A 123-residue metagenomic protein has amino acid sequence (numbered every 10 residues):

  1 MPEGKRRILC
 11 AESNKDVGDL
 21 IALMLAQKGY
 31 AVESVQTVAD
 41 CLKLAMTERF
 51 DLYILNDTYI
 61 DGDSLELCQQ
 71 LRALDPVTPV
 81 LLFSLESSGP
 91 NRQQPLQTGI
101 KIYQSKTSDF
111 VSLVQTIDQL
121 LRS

Functional and structural regions predicted by a protein language model:
M1-K15, A22, D109-S123: Non-catalytic signal-transmission and effector/linker regions of two-component phosphorelay proteins
K15-E33: Two-component/phosphorelay signaling modules centered on CheY-like receiver
S34-L52: Acidic, metal-coordinating helix/loop segments flanking the phosphotransfer/catalytic sites of two-component signaling
M46-E48, Q70-V77, T98: Conserved phosphotransfer cores of two-component systems
L55-L71: Conserved phosphotransfer microenvironments
E66, E86-Q104, S112: Alpha4 helix (beta4-alpha4-beta5 surface) of REC/receiver domains from two-component response regulators
